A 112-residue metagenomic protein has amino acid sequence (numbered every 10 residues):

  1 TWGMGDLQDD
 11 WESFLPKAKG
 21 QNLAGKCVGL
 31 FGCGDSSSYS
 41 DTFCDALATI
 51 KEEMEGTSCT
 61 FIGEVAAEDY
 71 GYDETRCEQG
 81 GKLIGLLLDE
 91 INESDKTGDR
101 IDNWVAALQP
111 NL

Functional and structural regions predicted by a protein language model:
T1-L112: FMN-binding flavodoxin-like domain, especially the glycine-rich phosphate-binding loop
